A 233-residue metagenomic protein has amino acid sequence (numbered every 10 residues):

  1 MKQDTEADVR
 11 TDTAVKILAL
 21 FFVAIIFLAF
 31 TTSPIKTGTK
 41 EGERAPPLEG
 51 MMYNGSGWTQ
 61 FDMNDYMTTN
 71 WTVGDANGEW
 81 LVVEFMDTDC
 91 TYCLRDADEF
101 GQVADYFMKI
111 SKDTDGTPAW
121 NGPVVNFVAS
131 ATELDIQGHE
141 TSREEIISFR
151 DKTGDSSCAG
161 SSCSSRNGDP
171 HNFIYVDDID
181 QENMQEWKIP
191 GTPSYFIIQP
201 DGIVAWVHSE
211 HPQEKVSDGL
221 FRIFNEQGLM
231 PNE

Functional and structural regions predicted by a protein language model:
M1-F61, W206: N-terminal targeting signals for export/organelle localization
P47-L81: A short beta-strand-turn-helix
M52, M86-D89, A104-S111, F224-G228: Sec/Tat-exported extracytoplasmic proteins
G74-N77, A119-G122, N167-D169, K188-G191: Extracellular/periplasmic catalytic domains that process cell-envelope and extracellular macromolecules
G78-L81, M86-D89, L134, G191: Short pre-active-site segment immediately N-terminal to redox-active cysteine/selenocysteine motifs in thiol-based
C90-L94, Y195: The canonical Cys-X-X-Cys-His
L94-R166, I179-E186: Structural microenvironment flanking redox-active thiols in thiol-disulfide oxidoreductases
R166-H171, V176-G228: Thiol/disulfide oxidoreductase modules built on the thioredoxin-like
